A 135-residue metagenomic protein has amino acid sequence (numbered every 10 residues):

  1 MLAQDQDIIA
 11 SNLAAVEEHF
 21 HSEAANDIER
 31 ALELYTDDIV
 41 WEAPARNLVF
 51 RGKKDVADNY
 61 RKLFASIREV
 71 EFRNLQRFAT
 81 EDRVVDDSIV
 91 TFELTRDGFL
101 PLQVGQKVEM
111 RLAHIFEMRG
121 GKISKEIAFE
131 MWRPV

Functional and structural regions predicted by a protein language model:
L2-S11, H21, D27, E42 (+1 more regions): A beta-strand edge to alpha-helix "cap/lid" segment located at domain peripheries
N12, G52: Hydrophobic (often cysteine-bearing) scaffold residues that line and stabilize catalytic clefts of nucleotide/cofactor
A15, A25-E42: Short, well-ordered alpha-helical segments enriched in acidic and aromatic residues
L34, V40-R51, K62-A65: A short gly/proline-enriched turn/hairpin at secondary-structure junctions
